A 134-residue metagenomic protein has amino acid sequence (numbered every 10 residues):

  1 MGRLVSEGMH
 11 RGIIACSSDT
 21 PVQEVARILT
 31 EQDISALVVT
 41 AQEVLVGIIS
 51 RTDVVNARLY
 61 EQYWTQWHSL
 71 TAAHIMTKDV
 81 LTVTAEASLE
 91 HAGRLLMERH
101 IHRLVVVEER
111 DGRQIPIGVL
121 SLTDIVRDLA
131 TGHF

Functional and structural regions predicted by a protein language model:
M1-G12, S50-T84, S88-I101, I115-F134: Tandem CBS (Bateman) regulatory domains
G12-I13, V22, I28, L45 (+3 more regions): Short glycine/proline-centered loop/turn elements that form peptide/ligand docking sites
I14-Y63: Acidic (E/D-rich), amphipathic helical modules within compact regulatory domains
C16-S17, S35-I48, V83-A85, H102-V119: Cytosolic beta-strand hydrophobic patch enriched in CBS
V22-E24, L37-V38, L89-A92, L104-V105: A compositionally biased, intrinsically disordered/low-complexity signal enriched for hydrophobic/aromatic residues
